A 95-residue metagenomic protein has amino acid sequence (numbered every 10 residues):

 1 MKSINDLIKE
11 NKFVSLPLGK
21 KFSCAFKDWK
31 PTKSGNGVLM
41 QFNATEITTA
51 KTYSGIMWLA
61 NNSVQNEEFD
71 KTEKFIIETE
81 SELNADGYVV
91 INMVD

Functional and structural regions predicted by a protein language model:
M1-A50: OB-fold ssDNA-binding interfaces and closely related basic DNA-contact patches used across DNA replication/repair
E10, F42-T45, N62, T72 (+1 more regions): Low-complexity, intrinsically disordered/propeptide-like segments
P17, F22, N61-E78: Short nucleic-acid-contacting surface segments enriched for D/E, G, S/T with interspersed K/R
E46-Y53, E73, E80: N-terminal compositionally biased, intrinsically disordered segments and leader/signal-like regions
A50, D70, K74, Y88-I91: A generic signature of intrinsically disordered, low-complexity regions enriched in glycine/proline and charged/polar
I56-L59: A beta-strand/beta-hairpin structural motif
E80-D95: OB-fold/S1-family single-stranded nucleic acid-binding modules
